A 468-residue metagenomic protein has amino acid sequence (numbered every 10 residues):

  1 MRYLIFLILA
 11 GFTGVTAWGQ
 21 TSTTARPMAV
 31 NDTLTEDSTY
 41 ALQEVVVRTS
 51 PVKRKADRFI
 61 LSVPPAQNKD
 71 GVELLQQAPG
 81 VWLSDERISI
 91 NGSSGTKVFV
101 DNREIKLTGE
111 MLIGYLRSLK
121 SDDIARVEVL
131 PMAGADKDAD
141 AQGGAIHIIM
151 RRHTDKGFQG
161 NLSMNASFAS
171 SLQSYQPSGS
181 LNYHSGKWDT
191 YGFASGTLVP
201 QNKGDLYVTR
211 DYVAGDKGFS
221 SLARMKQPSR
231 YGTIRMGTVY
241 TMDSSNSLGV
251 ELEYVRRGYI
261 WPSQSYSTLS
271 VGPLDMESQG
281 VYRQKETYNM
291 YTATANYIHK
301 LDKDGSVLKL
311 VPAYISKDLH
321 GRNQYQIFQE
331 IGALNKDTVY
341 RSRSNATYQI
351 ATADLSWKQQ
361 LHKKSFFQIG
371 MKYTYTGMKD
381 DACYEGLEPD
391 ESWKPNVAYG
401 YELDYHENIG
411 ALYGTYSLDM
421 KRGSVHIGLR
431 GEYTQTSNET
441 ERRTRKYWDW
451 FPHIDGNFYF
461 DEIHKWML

Functional and structural regions predicted by a protein language model:
T21-P64, L83-D85, N91-G95, L130-A133: Short, acidic, small-residue-rich periplasmic hinge/interaction motif at the N-terminus of Gram-negative outer-membrane
D32, G71-L74, L112-G114, A141-S163 (+1 more regions): N-terminal periplasmic accessory domains that precede and gate Gram-negative outer-membrane beta-barrel machines
S62-P64, K156-L181: Short strand-turn segments of transmembrane beta-barrel domains in outer membranes, especially the first one or two
V72-T108: Extracytoplasmic beta-strand/coil segments of soluble accessory domains associated with Gram-negative outer-membrane
Q77, I105-P131: Short acidic/polar hinge/loop motifs at secondary-structure boundaries that mediate gating or recognition
H153-N161, V208-S220, T268-Q279, F328-T338 (+3 more regions): Flexible, solvent-exposed coil segments and beta strand-coil junctions, predominantly the extracellular/periplasmic
L172-G204, G215-S263, N289-H299: Transmembrane beta-barrel wall of Gram-negative outer-membrane proteins
T233-R257, Q284-E441, W448-P452, N457-I463 (+1 more regions): Face-selective signature of the C-terminal outer-membrane beta-barrel domain
